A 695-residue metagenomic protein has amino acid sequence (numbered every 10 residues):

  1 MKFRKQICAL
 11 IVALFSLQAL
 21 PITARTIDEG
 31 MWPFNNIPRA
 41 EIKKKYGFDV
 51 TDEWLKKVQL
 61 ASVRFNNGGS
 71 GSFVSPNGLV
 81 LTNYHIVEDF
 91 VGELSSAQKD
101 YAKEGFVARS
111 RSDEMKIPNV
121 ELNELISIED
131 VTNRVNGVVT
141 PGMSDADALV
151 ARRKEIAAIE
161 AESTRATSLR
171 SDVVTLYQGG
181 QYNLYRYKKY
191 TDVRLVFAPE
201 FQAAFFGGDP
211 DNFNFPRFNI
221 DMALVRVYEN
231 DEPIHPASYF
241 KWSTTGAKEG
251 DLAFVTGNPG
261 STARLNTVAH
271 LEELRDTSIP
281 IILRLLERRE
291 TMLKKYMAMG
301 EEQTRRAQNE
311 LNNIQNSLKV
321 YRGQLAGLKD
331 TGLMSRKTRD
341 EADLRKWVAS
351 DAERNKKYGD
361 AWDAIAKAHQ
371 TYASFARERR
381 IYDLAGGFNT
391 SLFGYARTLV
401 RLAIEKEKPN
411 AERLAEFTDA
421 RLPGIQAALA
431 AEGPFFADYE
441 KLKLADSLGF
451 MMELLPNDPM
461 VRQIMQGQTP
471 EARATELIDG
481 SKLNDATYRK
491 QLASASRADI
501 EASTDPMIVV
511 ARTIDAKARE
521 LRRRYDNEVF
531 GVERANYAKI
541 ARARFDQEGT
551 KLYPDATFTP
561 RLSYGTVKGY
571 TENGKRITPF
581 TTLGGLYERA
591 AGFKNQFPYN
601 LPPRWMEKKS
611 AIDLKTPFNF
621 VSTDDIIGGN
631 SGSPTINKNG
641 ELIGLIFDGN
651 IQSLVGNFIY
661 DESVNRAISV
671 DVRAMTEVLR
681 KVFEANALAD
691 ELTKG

Functional and structural regions predicted by a protein language model:
K2-R4, A13-G695: Terminal presequence/propeptide segments associated with secretion/organelle targeting and zymogen/polyprotein
